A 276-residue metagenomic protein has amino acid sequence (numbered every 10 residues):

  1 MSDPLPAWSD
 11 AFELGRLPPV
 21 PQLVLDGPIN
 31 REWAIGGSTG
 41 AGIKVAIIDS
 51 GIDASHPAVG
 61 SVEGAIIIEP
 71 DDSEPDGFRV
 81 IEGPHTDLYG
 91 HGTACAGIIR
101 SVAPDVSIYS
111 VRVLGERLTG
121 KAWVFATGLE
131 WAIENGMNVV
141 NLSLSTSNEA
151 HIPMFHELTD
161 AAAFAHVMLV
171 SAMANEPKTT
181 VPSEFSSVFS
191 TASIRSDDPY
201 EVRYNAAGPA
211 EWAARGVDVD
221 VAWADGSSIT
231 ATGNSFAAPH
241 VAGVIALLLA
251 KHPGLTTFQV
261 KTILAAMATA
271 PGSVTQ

Functional and structural regions predicted by a protein language model:
S2-V102, V106: Active-site core segment of subtilase-fold serine proteases
W33-G40, G120-N141, H151-V167, P177-S190 (+1 more regions): Mature extracellular/periplasmic domains of secretome proteins
D53, I68, S73, L114 (+4 more regions): Active-site/binding-pocket entry motifs
F78-S147, A266-A268: Subtilisin-like peptidase catalytic core
P84-T93, A174, I229-V241: Gly/Ser-rich catalytic serine loop of serine hydrolases
Y109, M168-V170: Structural detector of well-ordered beta-strand residues that form the stable sheet scaffold of enzyme domains
N138-L142, H252-Q276: C-terminal subdomain of the subtilisin-like protease fold in secreted/lumenal serine endopeptidases
T180-A250, G254: Extracellular S/T/G-rich loop segment that most often corresponds to the catalytic His/Ser-adjacent loop
